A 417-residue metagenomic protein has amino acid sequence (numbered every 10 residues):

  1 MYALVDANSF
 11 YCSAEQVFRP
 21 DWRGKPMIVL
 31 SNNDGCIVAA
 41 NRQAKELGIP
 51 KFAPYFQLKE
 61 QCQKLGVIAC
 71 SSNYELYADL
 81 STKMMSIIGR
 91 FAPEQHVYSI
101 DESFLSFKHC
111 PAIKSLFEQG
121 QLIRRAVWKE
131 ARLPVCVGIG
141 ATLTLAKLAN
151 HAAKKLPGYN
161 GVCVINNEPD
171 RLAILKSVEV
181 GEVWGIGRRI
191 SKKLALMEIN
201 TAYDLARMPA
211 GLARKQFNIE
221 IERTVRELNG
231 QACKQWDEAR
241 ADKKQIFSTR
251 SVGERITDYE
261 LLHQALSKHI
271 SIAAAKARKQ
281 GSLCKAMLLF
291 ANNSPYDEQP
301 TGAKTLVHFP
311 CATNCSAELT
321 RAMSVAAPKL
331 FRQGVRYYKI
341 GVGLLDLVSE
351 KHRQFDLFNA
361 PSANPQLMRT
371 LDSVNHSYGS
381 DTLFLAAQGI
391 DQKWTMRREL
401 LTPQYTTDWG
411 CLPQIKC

Functional and structural regions predicted by a protein language model:
M1-R226, W236, P361-C417: Gly/Gly-Pro- and Ser/Thr-rich, intrinsically disordered tail segments characteristic of DNA damage-repair and tolerance
R23-K25, L133, L283-M287, A303-T305 (+2 more regions): A generic structural signal for short beta-strands and their flanking turns/coil linkers
Y98-E102, G140-L143, S282-A286, V335-K339: Short Gly/Ser/Thr- and Asp/Glu-enriched loop/turn motifs at secondary-structure junctions
S103-H109, K304-P310, K351-L357: Short, hydrophobic beta-strand segments
A112-K114, D297, V348-Q354: Short, charged/polar, Gly/Pro-enriched secondary-structure boundary elements
I139-L143, A291-N293, G341-D346, A387-G389: A general secondary-structure junction signal
E182, K192-R336: DNA-contacting surface of Y-family translesion DNA polymerases
E318-S377: C-terminal hydrophobic structural anchor segments that stabilize assembly/packing rather than catalytic chemistry
